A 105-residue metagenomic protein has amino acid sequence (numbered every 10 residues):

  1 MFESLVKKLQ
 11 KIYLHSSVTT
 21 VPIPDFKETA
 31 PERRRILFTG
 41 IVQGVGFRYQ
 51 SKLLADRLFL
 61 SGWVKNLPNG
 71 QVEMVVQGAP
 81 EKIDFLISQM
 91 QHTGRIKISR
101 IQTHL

Functional and structural regions predicted by a protein language model:
M1-L105: Intrinsically disordered, low-complexity, mixed-charge
